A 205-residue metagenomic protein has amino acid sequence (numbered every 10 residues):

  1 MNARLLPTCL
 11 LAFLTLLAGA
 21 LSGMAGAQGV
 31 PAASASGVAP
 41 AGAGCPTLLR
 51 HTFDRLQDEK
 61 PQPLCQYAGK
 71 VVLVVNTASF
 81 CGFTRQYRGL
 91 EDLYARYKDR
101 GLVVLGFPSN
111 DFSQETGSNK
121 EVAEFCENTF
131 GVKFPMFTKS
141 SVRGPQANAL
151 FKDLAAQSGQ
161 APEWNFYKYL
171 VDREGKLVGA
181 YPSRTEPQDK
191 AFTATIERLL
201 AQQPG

Functional and structural regions predicted by a protein language model:
M1-R4: N-terminal secretory signal peptides that target proteins for export/translocation
T8-S22: Bacterial N-terminal signal peptides
G29-C65, R85: N-terminal "domain-start" segment that seeds a small globular fold
A68-V72, K98-V103, F130-F134, N165 (+1 more regions): Loop/turn elements at helix/coil->beta-strand transitions in domains of secreted/extracellular proteins
N76-F80: Amphipathic alpha-helical repeat scaffolds
F83-A147: Structural microenvironment flanking redox-active thiols in thiol-disulfide oxidoreductases
A149-G205: Thiol-/selenol-based redox modules, centered on thioredoxin-like and closely related oxidoreductase domains
